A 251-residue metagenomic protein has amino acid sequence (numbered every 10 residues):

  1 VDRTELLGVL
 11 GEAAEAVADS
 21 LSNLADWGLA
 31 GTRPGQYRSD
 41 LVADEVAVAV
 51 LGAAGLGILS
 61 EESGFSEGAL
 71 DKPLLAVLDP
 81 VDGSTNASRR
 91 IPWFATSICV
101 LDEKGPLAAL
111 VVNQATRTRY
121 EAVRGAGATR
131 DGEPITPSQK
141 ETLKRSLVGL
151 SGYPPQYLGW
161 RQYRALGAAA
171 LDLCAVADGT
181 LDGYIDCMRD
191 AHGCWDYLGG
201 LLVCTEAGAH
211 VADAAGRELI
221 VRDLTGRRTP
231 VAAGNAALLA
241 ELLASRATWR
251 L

Functional and structural regions predicted by a protein language model:
V1-V81, L251: N-terminal subdomain of lithium-sensitive/metallo-dependent phosphomonoesterases centered on the IMPase/IPPase/PAP
V17, D40, S84, N113 (+4 more regions): Residue-level signal for inorganic ion chemistry
A54, D71-P73, R90, K104-L107 (+4 more regions): Short coil/turn connectors at secondary-structure junctions
G57-E62, L78, A87, A165-G167 (+1 more regions): General beta-strand structural signal in soluble alpha/beta enzymes
L70-G125: DPxDG-like acidic metal-binding loop motif
G105, G127-R130, L238-E241: Short helix-loop capping/hinge motifs at secondary-structure junctions, enriched in acidic/polar residues
I135-L251: An extended, acidic
